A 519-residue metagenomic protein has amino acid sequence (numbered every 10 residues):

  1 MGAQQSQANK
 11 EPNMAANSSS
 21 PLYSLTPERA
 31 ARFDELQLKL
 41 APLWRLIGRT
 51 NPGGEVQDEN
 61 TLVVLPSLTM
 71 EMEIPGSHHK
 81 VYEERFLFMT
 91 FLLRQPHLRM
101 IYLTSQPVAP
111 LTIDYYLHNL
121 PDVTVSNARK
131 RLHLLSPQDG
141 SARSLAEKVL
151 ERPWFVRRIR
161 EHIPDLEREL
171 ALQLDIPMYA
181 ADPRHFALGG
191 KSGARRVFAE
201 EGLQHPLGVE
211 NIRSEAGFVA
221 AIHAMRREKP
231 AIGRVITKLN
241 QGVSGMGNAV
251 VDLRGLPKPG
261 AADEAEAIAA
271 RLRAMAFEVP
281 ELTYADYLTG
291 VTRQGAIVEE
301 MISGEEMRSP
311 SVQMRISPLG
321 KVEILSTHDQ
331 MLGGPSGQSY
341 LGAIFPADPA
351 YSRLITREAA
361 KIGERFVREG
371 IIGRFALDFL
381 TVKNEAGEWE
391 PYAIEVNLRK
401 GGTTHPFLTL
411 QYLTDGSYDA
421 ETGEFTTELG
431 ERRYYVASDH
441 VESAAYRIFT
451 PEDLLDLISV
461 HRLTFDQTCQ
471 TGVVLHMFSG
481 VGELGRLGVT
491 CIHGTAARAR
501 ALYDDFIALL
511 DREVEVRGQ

Functional and structural regions predicted by a protein language model:
N9-G189: ATP-binding N-terminal substructure of ATP-dependent carboxylate-amine bond-forming enzymes
H162-I163, I212, Q241-V243, E300-S303 (+5 more regions): Short, flexible loop/turn elements at secondary-structure junctions
E169-Q173, M246-L253, P310, S336-S339 (+1 more regions): Short acidic, glycine/serine/threonine-rich loops at helix termini
H185-G295, F345-R357: Active-site nucleotide/adenylate-binding loops and adjacent lid/helix of ATP-dependent enzymes
D252-G255, I316-K321, V382-A386: Short acidic-glycine loop/turn motifs at beta-strand connectors
T283-E306, I324, S336-E388, T427-R462: A long amphipathic alpha-helix within ATP-dependent nucleotide-binding catalytic cores
L332-G333, A393-F407: Glycine-rich phosphate/pyrophosphate-binding beta-alpha loops
D415-Q519: Peripheral (often C-terminal) accessory segments that flank ATP-dependent C-N-forming ligase machineries
